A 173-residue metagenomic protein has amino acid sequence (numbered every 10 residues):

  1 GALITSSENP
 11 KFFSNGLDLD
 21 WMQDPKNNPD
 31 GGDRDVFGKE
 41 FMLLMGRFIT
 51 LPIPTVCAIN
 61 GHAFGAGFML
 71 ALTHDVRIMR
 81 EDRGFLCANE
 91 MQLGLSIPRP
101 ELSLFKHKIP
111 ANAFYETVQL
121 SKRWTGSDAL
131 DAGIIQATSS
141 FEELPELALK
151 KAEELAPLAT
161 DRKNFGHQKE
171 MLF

Functional and structural regions predicted by a protein language model:
G1-P29, G46-C57, V76, R80-G84: A structural preference for short, pocket-lining loop segments at secondary-structure junctions
T5, D18, L70-L72, A129 (+1 more regions): Hydrophobic/aromatic residues within transmembrane alpha-helices of multi-pass small-molecule transporters
P10-S14, F64-G65, L172: Short, active-site-adjacent cap segments at secondary-structure transitions
G16, G38, M42, G65 (+1 more regions): Glycine-rich phosphate-binding loop at the start of an alpha helix
L44, F48, A58, F64-T117 (+1 more regions): CoA-thioester-processing core
V76, E116, L120-K122, A137 (+1 more regions): Well-ordered beta-strand positions
M79-G84, L130-F173: C-terminal long alpha-helix characteristic of the crotonase
P110-Y115, W124-D131: Short, structured loop/turn "capping" segments at alpha-beta junctions
